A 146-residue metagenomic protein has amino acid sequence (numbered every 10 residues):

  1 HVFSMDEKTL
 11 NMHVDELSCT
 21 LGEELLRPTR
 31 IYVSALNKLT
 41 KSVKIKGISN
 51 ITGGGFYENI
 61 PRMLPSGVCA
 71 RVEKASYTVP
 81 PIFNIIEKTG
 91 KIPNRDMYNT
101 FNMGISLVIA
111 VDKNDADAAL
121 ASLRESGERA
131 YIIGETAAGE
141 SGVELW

Functional and structural regions predicted by a protein language model:
H1-W146: Helix-biased detector of long, well-ordered alpha-helical tracts
